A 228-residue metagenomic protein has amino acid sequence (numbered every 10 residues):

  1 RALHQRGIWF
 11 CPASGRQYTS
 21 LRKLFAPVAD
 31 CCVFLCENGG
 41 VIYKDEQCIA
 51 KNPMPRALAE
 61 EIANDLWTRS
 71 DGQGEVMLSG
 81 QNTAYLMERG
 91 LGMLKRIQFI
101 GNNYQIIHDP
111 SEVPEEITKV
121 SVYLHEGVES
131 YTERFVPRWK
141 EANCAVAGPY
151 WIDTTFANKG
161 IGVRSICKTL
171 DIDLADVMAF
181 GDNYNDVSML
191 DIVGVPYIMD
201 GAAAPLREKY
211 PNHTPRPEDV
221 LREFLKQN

Functional and structural regions predicted by a protein language model:
R1-G92: Active-site phosphate-binding/coordination module
L3, N38, V163, M189-L190: Hydrophobic residues within well-ordered alpha-helices
R6-C11, D30-C32, T118-V120, A175-V177 (+1 more regions): Short active-site oxyanion
S20-K23, S130-Y131, G162, S188-M189 (+2 more regions): Phosphate- and divalent-cation-binding pockets in alpha/beta enzyme and binding domains that engage nucleotide-derived
F25-V28, D45, T132-P137, M189-D191 (+1 more regions): Short loop/helix-cap segments at secondary-structure boundaries that form the rim of catalytic
C31-E37, N52, I97-Q98, C144-A145 (+2 more regions): Short hydrophobic/aromatic-enriched beta-strand-loop microsegments
R69-F180, D186-M189, G201: Conserved acidic, metal-coordinating active-site core of Asp-based, Mg2+-dependent phosphoryl-transfer enzymes
D173, I192, P196-N228: Asp-based, Mg2+/Mn2+-dependent phosphohydrolase catalytic module
